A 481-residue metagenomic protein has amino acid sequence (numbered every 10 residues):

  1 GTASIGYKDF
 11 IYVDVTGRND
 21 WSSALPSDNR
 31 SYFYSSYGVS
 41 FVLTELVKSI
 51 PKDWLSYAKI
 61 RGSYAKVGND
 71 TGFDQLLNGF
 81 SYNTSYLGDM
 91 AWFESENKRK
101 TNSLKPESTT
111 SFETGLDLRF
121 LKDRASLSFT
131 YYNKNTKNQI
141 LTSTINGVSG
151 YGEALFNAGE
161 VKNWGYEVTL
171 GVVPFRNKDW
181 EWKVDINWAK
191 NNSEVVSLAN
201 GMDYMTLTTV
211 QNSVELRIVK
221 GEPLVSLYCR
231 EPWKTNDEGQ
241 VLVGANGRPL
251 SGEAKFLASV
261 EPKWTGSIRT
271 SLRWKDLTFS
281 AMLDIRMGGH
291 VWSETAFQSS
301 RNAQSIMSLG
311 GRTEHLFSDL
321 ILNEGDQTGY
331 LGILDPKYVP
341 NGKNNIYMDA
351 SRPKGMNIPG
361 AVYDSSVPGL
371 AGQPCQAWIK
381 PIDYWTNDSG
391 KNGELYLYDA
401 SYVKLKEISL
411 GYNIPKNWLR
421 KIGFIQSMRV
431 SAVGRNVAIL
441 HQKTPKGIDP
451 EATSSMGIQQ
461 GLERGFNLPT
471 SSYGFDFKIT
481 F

Functional and structural regions predicted by a protein language model:
G1-V219, I285, N392, L397-F481: Extracellular/periplasmic, surface-exposed regions of secreted and cell-surface proteins
M90-N97, N135-A158, N192-V260, R269 (+3 more regions): Surface-exposed, extracytoplasmic segments of Gram-negative outer-membrane nutrient-acquisition systems
V260-E261, N467: Short alpha-helix boundary/capping motifs
